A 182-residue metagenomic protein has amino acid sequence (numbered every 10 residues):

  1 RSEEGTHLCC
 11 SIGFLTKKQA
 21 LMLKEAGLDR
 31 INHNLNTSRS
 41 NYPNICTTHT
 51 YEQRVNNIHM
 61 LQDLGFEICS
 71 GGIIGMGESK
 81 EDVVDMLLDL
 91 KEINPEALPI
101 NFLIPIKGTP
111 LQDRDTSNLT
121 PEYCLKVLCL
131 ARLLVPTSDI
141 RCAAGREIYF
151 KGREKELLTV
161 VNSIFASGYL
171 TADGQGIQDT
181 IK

Functional and structural regions predicted by a protein language model:
R1-I12, H49-C69, I93, D113-I140: Alpha-helix-loop-beta-strand connector modules within alpha/beta enzyme cores
R1-N57, E67-G71, E96-P99: Core AdoMet radical
I12-T16, L35-R39, I74-E78, F102-I106 (+2 more regions): Active-site-proximal loop/turn and secondary-structure-junction residues that shape catalytic pockets, frequently
L15-E25, I74-K91, E147-T159: Catalytic cores of alpha/beta
A26-D29, H49-Y51, L87-D89, T116-N118 (+1 more regions): Short, hinge-like loop/turn segments at secondary-structure boundaries
P43-T47, K80-E81, L111-R114, Q175-G176: Short, solvent-exposed loop/turn segments at secondary-structure boundaries
F66-G75, V83, I104-T116: Short, flexible active-site loops
K91-K182: Auxiliary Fe-S-binding modules of radical SAM enzymes
